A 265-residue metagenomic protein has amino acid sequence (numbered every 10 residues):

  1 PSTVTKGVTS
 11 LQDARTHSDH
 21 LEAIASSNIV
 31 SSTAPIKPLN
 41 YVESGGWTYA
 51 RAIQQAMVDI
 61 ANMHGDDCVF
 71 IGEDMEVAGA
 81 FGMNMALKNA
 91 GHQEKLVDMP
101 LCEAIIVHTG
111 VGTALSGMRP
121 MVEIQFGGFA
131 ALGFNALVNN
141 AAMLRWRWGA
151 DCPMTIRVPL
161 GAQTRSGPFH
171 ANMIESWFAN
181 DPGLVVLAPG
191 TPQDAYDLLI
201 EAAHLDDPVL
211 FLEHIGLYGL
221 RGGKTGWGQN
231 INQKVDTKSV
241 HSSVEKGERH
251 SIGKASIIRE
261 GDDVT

Functional and structural regions predicted by a protein language model:
T3-G226: Thiamine diphosphate
L96, A255-I258: Generic preference for hydrophobic/aromatic residues in regular secondary structure cores
Y218-S256: Aromatic-enriched
R259-T265: Short, intrinsically disordered, charge-balanced linker/junction segments flanking boundaries in proteins
